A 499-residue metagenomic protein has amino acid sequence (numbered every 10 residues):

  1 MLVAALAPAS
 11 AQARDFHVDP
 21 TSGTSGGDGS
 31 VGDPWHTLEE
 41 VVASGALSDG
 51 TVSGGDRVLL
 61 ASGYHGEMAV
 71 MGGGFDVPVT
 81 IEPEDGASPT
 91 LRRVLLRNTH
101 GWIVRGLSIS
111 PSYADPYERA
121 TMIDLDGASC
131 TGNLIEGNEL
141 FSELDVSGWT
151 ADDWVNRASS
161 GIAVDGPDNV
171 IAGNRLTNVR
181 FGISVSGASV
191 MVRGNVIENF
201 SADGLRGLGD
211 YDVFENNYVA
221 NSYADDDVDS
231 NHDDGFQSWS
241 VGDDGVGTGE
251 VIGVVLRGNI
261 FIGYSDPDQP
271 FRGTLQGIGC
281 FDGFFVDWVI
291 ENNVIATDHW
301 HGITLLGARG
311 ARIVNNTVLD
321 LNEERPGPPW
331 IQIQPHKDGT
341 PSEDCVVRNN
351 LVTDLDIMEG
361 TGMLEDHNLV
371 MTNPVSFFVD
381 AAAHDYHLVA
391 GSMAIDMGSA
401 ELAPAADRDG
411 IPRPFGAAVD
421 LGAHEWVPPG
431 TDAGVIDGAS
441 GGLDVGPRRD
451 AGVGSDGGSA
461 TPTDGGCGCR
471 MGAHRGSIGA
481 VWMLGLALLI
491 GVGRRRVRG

Functional and structural regions predicted by a protein language model:
L6-A11, P429-R498: Ser/Thr-rich, Pro/Gly/Ala-heavy low-complexity intrinsically disordered linkers and tails of secreted extracellular
P20-L59, S392, D420: Acidic Gly/Asp/Thr-rich repetitive segments characteristic of extracellular carbohydrate-active and adhesion proteins
T21-G26, G63-H65, D85-A87, I357 (+3 more regions): Acidic glycine-/aspartate-rich tracts in secreted/extracellular proteins
E39-T51, G66-G74, R92-L96, G166 (+4 more regions): Short, T/G/N/S-enriched strand-turn elements that build extracellular solenoid repeat scaffolds
L60, I81, I103-V104, C130 (+11 more regions): All-beta strand scaffolds that present successive hydrophobic residues in beta-strands
E67-V77, E84-G86, R92-G235: Right-handed parallel beta-helix
M68-M71, F75, G258, G277-H387: Predominantly extracellular beta-rich ligand-binding scaffolds that present long acidic/polar faces for carbohydrate
M371-P429: C-terminal accessory segments
